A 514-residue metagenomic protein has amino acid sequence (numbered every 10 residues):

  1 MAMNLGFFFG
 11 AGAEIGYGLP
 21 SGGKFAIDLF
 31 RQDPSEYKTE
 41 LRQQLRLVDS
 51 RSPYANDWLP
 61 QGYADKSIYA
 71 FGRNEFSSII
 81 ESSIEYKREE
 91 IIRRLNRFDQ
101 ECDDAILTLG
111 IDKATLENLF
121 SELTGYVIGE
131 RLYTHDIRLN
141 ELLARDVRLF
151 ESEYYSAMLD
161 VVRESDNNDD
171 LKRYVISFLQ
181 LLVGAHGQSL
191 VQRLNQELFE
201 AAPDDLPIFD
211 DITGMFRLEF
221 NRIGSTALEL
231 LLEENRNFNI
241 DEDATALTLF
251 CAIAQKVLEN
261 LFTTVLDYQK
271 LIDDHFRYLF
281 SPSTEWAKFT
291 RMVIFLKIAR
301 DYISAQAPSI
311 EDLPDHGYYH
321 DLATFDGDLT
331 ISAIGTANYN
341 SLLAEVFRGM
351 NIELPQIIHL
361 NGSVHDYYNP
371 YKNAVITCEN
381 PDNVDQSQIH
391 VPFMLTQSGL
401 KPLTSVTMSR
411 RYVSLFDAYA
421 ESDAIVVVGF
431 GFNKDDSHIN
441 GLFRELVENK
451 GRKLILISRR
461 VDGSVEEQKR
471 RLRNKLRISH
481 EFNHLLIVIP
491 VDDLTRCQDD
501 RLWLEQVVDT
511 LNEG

Functional and structural regions predicted by a protein language model:
M1-Y17, S21-D146, E151-E153, A157-M158 (+1 more regions): SIR2/sirtuin-family catalytic core signature
F7-F9, S332, S409: Homeobox/homeodomain signature
D49-S398, L403: Extended, H/D-rich, highly charged conserved domains that either
Y339, T407, K434-D435: Short, glycine/acidic-rich beta->alpha junctions
L403-V413: A general structural motif
